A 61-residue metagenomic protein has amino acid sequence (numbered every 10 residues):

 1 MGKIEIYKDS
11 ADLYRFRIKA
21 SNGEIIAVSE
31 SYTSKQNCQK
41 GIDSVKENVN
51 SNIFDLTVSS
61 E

Functional and structural regions predicted by a protein language model:
G2-A20, E24-T33, N37-V45: A structural feature that tracks compact, well-ordered secondary-structure segments with a strong bias toward
K46-F54: Short arginine-rich
T57-E61: Short acidic DE-rich linear segments
